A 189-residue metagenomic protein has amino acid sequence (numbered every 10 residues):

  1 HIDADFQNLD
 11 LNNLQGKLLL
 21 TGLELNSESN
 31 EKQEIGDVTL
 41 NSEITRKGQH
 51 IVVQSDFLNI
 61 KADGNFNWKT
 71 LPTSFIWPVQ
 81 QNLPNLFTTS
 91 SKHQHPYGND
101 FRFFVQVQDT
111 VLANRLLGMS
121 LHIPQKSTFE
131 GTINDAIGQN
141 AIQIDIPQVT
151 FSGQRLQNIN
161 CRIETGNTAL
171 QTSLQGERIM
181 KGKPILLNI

Functional and structural regions predicted by a protein language model:
H1-D3, Q7-I189: Interface amphipathic segments
